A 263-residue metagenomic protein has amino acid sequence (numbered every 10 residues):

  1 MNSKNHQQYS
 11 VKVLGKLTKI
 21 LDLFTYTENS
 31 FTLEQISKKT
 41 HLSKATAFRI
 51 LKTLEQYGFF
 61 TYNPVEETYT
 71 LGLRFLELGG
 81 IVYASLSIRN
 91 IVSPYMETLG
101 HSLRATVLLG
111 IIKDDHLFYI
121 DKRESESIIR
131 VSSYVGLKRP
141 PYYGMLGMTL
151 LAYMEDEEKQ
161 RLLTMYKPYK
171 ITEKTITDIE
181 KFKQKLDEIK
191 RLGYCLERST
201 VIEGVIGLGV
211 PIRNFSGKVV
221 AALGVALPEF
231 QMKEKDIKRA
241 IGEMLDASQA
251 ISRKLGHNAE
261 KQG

Functional and structural regions predicted by a protein language model:
M1-S85, N90, R253-H257: N-terminal helix-turn-helix
T25, G147, L151, E155 (+2 more regions): Short amphipathic alpha-helical signal-transduction/dimerization elements
K39, I91-S102, L192, A250 (+1 more regions): Amphipathic alpha-helical regulatory segments at dimerization interfaces that relay allosteric signals between sensory
F60-Y62, L109-G110, I212: A structural signal for short hydrophobic beta-strand segments in well-ordered beta-sheet cores
E66-M165: Amphipathic alpha-helical effector-binding/dimerization core of metabolite-sensing transcriptional regulators
R161-L163, K167-Y169, S248-G263: Cysteine/selenocysteine-centered motifs that mediate thiol-based redox chemistry or coordinate metal-sulfur cofactors
T177-S248: Extended hydrophobic
